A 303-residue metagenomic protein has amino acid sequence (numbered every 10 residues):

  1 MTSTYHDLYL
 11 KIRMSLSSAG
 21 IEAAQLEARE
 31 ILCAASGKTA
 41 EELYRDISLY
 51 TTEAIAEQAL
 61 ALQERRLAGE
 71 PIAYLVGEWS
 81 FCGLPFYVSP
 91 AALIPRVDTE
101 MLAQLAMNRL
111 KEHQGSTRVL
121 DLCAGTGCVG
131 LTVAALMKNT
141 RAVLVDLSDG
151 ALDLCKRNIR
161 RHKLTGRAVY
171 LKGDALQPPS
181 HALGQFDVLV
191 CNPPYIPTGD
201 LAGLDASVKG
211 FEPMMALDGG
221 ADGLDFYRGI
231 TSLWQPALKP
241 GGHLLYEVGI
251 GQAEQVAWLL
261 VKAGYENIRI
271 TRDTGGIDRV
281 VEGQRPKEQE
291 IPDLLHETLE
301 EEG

Functional and structural regions predicted by a protein language model:
M1-Y44, S48-T51: Non-catalytic accessory regions of SAM-dependent methyltransferases
L16, L110, I159, W234 (+1 more regions): Conserved hydrophobic residues forming the short capping helix/wall of the S-adenosyl-L-methionine
L32-R109: Conserved AdoMet
E100-G203: Conserved SAM/SAH cofactor-binding pocket of Class I
L164, E212, L238-P240: Helix-to-beta-strand junctions that scaffold the AdoMet/dcAdoMet cofactor pocket in Class I SAM-dependent enzymes
Y195-F226: Mobile active-site "lid"/loop adjacent to the S-adenosyl-L-methionine
A221-R285: Conserved Class I SAM-dependent methyltransferase catalytic core
P286-G303: Flexible, glycine-/basic-rich loop-and-beta segments that form/coincide with the SAM-dependent methyltransferase
